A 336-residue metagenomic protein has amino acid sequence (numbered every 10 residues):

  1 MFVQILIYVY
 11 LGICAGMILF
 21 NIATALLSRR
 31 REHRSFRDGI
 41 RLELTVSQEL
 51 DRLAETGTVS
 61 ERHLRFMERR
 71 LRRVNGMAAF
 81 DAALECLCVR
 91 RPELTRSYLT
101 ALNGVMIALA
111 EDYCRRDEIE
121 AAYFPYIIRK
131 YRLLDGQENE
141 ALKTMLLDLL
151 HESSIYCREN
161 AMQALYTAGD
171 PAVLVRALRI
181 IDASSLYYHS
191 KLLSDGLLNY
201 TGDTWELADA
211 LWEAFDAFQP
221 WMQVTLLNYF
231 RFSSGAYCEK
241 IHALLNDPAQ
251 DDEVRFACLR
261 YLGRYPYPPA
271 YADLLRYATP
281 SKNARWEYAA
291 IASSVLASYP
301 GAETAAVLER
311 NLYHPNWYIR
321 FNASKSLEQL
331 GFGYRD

Functional and structural regions predicted by a protein language model:
M1-D38: N-terminal signal-anchor transmembrane alpha helix of single-pass membrane proteins, serving as the membrane-anchoring
T24-R115: N-terminal topogenic membrane-targeting module
F36, C114, H151, Y166 (+10 more regions): Alpha-solenoid HEAT/Armadillo repeat architecture
D51, A110-C114, P125, L146-L147 (+10 more regions): Amphipathic alpha-helical repeat scaffolds
H63-E68, T100-C114, G136-L149, P171-I181 (+5 more regions): Amphipathic alpha-helical scaffolding segments comprising HEAT/armadillo-like alpha-solenoid repeats
A82, R90-T100, A122-L134, E159-G169 (+5 more regions): Structural detector for internal amphipathic alpha-helices that build alpha-solenoid repeat scaffolds
R116-D117, S153-I155, S185-Y187, F218-Q219 (+3 more regions): Short inter-helical turns and helix N-cap capping residues of alpha-solenoid HEAT/ARM repeat scaffolds
I128, R132, N139-A217, W221: Glycine- and small hydrophobic-enriched segments that form the cores of compact globular domains
